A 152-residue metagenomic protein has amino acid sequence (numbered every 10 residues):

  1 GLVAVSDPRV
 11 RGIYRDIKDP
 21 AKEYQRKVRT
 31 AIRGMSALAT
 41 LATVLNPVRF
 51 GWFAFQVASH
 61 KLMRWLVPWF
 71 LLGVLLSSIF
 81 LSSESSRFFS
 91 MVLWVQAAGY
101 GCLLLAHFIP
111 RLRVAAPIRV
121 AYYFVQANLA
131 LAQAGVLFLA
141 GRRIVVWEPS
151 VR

Functional and structural regions predicted by a protein language model:
G1, I144-V146: Structured catalytic core of nucleotide-sugar glycosyltransferases
G1-H60, L129, Q133-L137: Catalytic donor/gating beta->alpha subdomain of glycosyltransferases that bind UDP-sugars
S6, S36, S59, S77-S78 (+3 more regions): Generic serine detector
Y14, R64-R142: Membrane-embedded multi-pass helical conduit in multi-pass membrane proteins, especially envelope-biosynthetic
V28, Q56-P68, F89-V92, R152: Short, charged low-complexity intrinsically disordered segments located at boundaries of structured domains
V146-R152: Membrane-proximal intrinsically disordered regions of secretory-pathway and membrane-system proteins
